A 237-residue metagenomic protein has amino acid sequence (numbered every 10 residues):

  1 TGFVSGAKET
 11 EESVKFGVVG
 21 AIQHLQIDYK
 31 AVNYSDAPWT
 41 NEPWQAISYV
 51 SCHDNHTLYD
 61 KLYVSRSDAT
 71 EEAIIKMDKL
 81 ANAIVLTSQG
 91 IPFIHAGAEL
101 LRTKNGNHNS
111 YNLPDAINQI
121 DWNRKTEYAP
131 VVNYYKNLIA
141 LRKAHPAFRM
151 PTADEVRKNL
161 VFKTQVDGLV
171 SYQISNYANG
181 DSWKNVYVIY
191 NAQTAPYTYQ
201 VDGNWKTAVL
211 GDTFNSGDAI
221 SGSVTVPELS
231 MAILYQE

Functional and structural regions predicted by a protein language model:
T1-A96, L100, N179-D181, Y190-Q193: Conserved alpha/beta catalytic core and glycan-binding cleft of carbohydrate-active enzymes
E72-I75, L86-I94, A98-L100, K104-E237: Carbohydrate-interacting/catalytic domains
